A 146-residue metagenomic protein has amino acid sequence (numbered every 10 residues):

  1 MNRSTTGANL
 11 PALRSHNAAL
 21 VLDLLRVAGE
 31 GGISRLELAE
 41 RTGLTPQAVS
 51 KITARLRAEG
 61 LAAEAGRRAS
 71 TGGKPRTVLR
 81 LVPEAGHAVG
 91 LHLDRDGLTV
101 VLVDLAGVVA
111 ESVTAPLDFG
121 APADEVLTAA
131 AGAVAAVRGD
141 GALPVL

Functional and structural regions predicted by a protein language model:
M1-R41, D124: Extreme N-terminal segment that seeds HTH/winged-HTH DNA-binding domains in transcriptional regulators
N2-T6, L10, V108, A135-G139: Non-catalytic sensory/regulatory segments that transmit input signals in bacterial signaling proteins
G7-N17, S34, A65-G86: Short, cationic-aromatic polyanion-contact patches
L25, L38, V49-A62: Basic amphipathic alpha-helical segments that dock to polyanions
L44-R55, G72-K74: Canonical helix-turn-helix DNA-binding module
P46, G139-L146: Short beta-strand-loop/turn "lid" adjacent to the catalytic site in phosphate-handling enzymes
G73-S112: Gly/Thr-rich phosphate-binding beta-strand-loop-beta motif of the actin/hexokinase/Hsp70
E111-A142: N-terminal phosphate-binding loop and adjacent alpha-helix
